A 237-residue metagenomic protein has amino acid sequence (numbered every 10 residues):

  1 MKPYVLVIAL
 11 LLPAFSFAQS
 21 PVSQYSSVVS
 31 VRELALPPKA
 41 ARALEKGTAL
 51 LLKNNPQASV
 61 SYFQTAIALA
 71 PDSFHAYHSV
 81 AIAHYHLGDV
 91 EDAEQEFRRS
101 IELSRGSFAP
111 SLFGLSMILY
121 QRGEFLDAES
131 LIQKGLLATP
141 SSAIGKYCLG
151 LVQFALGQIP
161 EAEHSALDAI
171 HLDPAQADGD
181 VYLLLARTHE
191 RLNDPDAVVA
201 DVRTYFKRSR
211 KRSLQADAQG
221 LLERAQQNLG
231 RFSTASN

Functional and structural regions predicted by a protein language model:
Q19-P37, G179-N237: Terminal, low-structured helical/coil segments at or just beyond the last alpha-helical repeat
L36-L69, I82, H86, M117: Alpha-helical segment of the N-proximal tetratricopeptide repeat
P37, P71, R105-G106, P140 (+2 more regions): Short coil turns that delineate tetratricopeptide repeat
A41, H75, A109-P110, I144 (+2 more regions): Start-of-helix register in tetratricopeptide repeats
E45, S79, H86, F113-G114 (+3 more regions): Canonical tetratricopeptide repeat
L52-K53, H86-L87, Q121-R122, A155-L156 (+2 more regions): Register position in tetratricopeptide repeats
